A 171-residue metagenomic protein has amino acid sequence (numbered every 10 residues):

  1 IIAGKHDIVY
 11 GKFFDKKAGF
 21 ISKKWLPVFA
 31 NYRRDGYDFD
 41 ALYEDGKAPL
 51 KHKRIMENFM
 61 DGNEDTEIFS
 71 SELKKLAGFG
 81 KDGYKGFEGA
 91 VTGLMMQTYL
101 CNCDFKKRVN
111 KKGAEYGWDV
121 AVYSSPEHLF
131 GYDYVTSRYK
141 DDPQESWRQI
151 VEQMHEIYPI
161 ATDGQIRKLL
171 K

Functional and structural regions predicted by a protein language model:
I1-K171: Long, low-complexity intrinsically disordered regions
